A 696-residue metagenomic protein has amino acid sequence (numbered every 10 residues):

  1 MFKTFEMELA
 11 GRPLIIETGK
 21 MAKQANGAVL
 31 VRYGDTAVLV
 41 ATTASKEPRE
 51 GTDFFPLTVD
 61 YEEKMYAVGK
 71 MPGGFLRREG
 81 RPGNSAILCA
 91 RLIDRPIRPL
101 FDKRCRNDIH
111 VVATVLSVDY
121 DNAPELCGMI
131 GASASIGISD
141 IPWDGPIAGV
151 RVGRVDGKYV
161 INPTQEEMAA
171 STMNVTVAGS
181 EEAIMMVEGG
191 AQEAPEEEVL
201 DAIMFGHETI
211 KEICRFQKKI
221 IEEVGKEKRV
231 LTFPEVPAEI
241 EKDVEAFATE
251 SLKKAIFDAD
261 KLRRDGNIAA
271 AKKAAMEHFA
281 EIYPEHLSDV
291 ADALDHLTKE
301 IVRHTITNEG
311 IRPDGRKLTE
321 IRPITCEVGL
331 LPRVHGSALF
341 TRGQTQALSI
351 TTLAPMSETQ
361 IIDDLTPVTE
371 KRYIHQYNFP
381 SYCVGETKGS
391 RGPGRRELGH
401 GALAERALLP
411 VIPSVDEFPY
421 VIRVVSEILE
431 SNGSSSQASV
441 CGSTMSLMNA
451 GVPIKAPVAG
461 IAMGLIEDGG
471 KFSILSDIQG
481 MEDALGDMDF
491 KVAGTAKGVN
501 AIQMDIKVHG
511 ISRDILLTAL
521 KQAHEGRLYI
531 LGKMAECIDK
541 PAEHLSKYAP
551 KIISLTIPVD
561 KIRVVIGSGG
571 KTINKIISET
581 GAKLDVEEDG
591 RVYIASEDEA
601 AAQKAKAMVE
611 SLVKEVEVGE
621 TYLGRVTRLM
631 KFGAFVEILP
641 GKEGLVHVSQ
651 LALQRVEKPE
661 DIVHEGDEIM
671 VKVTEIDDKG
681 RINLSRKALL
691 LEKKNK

Functional and structural regions predicted by a protein language model:
M1-S45, R229-P367, P550-V564, T572 (+1 more regions): Extended amphipathic alpha-helical scaffolds
M1-T232: Long, basic N-terminal domains or extensions that often function in RNA/ssDNA interaction or organelle/cellular
A25-H110, V115-S117, N122, E188 (+5 more regions): Glycine-rich, flexible beta-strand/loop modules in the N-terminal catalytic cores of phosphate-handling
G27-V29, N122-D140, V328-T351, N432-V452 (+1 more regions): Conserved phosphate/anionic-ligand binding catalytic regions in large, soluble enzymes, centered on
K103-I109, D144-P146, I213-L231, L262-R263 (+6 more regions): Flexible, glycine/charged-enriched surface loops at secondary-structure junctions
D140-D258, L447-E543: Mobile "lid/hinge" segments at catalytic clefts and subdomain interfaces of large enzymes
E227-A238, Y529-L555, Q603-L623: Long, charged amphipathic helices and adjacent flexible linkers at domain junctions
P550-I552, V559-K696: Single-stranded RNA-binding regions, centering on S1/OB-family and related RNA-binding modules
